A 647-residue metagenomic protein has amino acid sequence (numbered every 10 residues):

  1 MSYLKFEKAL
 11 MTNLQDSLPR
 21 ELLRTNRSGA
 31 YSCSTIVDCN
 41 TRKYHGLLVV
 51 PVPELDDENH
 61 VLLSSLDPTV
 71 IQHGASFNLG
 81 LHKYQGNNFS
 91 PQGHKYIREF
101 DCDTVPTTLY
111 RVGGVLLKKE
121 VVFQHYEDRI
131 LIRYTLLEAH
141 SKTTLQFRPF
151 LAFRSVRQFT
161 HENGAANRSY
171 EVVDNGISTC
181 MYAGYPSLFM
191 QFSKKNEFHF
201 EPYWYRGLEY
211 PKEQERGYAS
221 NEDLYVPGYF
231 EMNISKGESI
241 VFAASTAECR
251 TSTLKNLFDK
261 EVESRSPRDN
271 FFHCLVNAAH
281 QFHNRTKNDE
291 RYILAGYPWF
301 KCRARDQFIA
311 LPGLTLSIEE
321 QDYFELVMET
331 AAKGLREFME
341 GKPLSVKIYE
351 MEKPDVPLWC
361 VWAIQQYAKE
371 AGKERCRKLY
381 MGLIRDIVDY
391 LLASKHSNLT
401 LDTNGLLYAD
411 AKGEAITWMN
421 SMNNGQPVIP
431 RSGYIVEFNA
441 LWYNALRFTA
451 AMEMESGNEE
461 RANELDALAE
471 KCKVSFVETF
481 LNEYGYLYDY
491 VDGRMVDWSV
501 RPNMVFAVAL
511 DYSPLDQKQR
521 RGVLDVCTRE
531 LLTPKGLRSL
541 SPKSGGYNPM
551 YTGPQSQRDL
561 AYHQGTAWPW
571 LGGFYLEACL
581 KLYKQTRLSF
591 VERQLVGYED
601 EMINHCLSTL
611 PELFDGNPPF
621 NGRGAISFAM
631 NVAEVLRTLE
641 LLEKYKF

Functional and structural regions predicted by a protein language model:
M1-P267, P298, E320, A332-K333 (+3 more regions): Terminal accessory carbohydrate-recognition/targeting modules of carbohydrate-active enzymes
L79-V105, V112-L116, Y408, D525-K535 (+4 more regions): Non-catalytic C-terminal accessory modules of carbohydrate-active enzymes
E138-A139, T160-N163, V172, I234-K236 (+9 more regions): Aromatic-rich carbohydrate-recognition surfaces in CAZymes
F198-M232, W418-V428, S432-I435, K543-D559: Glycine-rich phosphate/pyrophosphate-binding loop and adjacent beta-alpha nucleotide/cofactor-binding cores
T251-Y297: An acidic-aromatic substrate-binding cleft motif
S252, Y367-L379, F448-E464, K518 (+1 more regions): Inter-helical turn/loop segments and adjacent helix faces that build the functional surface of alpha-helical bundle
H273, L392, L399-D402, Y443-Y551 (+2 more regions): Catalytic cores of carbohydrate-active enzymes
R285, D289-C302, G341-W359, A363 (+5 more regions): Carbohydrate-binding/catalytic loop surfaces
